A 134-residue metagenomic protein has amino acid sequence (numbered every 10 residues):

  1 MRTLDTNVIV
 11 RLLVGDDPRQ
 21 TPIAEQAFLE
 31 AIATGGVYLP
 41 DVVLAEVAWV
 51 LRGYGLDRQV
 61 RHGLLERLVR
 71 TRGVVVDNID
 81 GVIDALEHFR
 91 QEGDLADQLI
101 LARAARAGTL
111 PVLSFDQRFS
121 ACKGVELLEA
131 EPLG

Functional and structural regions predicted by a protein language model:
M1, A102, R106-G134: Acidic, PIN/NYN-like endoribonuclease modules and their adjacent C-terminal/linker elements
M1-L39, G53-Q59, L133-G134: Short, well-structured N-terminal submotif of metal-dependent ribonuclease cores
D5, D97, D116: Acidic active-site catalytic centers that drive phospho-/nucleotidyl reactions and related ester hydrolyses
I9, L44, F119-S120: A generic structural signal for short hydrophobic patches within well-formed alpha-helices
A33-T34, T71, E92, C122: Structured helix-beta-strand junction loops
L44, L51-V69: Glycine/small-residue-rich phosphate/adenosyl-binding loop
R72-L113: Active-site neighborhoods of divalent-metal-dependent phosphate/nucleic-acid chemistry enzymes
